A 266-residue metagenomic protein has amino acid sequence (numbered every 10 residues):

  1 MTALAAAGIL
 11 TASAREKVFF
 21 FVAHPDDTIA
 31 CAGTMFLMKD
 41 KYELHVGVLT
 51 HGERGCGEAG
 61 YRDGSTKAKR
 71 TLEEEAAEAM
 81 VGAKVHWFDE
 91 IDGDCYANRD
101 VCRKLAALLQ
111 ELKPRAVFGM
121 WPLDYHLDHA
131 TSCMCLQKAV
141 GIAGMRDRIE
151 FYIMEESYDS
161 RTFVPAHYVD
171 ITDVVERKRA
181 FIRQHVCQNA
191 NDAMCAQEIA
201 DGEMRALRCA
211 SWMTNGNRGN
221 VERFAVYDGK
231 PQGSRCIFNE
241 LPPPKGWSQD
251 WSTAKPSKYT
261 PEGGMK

Functional and structural regions predicted by a protein language model:
M1-K113, G141-R146, C236-Q249, T253-G263: Active-site rim/loop-helix segments in enzyme catalytic domains that contact anionic ligands
G8, M80-V81, R148-E150, M154-K266: The feature marks non-catalytic terminal segments
T28-I29, E53-C56, G93, P122-H129 (+2 more regions): Active-site environment of divalent metal-dependent phosphoester hydrolases
G47, F118-M120, F151-E155: Short, conserved beta-strand edge motifs with alternating hydrophobic and charged residues
K67-T71, N98, C102, H129 (+3 more regions): A structural signal for well-ordered alpha-helical scaffolds and beta->alpha junctions
E75, Q137, R179-R183: Non-transmembrane alpha-helical segments in soluble domains of secreted/periplasmic/extracellular proteins
L105-L123, S132: Proline-aspartate-enriched helix->loop->beta-strand connector
L127-G141: Short Gly/Thr/Asp-enriched flexible loops that form oxyanion-binding sites at enzyme active sites
